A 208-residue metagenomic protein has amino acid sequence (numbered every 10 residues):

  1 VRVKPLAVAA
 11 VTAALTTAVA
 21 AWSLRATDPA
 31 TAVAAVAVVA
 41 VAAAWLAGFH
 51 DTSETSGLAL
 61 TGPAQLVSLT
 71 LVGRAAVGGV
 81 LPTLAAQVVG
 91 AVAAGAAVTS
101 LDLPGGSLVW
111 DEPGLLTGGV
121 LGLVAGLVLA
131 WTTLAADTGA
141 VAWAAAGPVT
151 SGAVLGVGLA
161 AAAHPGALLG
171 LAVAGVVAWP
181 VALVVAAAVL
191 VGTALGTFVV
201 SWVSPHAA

Functional and structural regions predicted by a protein language model:
V1-A208: Membrane-interface helix-loop junctions and terminal tails of multi-pass membrane proteins
